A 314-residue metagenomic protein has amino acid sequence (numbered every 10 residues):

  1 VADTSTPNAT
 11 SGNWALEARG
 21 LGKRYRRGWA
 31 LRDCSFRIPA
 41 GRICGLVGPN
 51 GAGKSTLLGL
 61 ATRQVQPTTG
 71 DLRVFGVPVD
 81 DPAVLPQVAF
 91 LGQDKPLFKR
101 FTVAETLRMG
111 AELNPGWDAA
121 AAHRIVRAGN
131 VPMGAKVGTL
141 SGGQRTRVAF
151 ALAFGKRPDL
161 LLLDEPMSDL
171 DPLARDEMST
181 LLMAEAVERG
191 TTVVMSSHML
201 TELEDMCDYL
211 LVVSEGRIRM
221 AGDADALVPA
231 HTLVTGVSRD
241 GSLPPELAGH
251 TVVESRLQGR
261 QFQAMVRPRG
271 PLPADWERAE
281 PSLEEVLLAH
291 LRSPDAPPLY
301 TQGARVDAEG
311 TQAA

Functional and structural regions predicted by a protein language model:
C44, S55-Q64: Short, conserved post-Walker A segment of ABC-type ATPase nucleotide-binding domains
V47-P49: The feature captures the beta-strand-to-loop junction immediately N-terminal to the Walker
T62, T69-V84: Conserved ABC transporter NBD signature motif
Q93-V148: ABC-family P-loop ATPase nucleotide-binding domains
L161-E165, L170: Catalytic Walker B motif of ABC-type/P-loop ATPase nucleotide-binding domains
E177-V266: ABC transporter nucleotide-binding domain
